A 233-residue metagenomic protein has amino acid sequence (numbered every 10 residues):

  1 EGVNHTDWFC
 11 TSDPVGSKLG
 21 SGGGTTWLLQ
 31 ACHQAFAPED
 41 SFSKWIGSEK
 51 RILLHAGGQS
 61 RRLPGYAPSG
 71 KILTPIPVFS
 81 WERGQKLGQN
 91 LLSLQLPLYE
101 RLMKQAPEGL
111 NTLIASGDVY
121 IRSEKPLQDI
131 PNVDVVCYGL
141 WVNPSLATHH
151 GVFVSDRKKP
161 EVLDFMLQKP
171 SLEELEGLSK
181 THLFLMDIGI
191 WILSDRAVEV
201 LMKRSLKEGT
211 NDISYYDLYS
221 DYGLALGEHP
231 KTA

Functional and structural regions predicted by a protein language model:
E1-A233: Unchanged
